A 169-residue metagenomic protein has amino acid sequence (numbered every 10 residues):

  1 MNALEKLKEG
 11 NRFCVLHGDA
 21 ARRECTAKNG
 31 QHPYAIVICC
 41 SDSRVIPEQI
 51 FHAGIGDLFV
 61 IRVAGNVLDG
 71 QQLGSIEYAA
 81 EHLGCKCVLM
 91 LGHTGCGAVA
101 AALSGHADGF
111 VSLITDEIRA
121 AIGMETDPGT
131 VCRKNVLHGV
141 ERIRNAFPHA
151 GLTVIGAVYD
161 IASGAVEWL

Functional and structural regions predicted by a protein language model:
M1-H32, G56, G65-G74, Y78-L83 (+1 more regions): Divalent-metal-activated hydrolytic enzyme cores
N11, C39-S43: Short acidic/polar alpha-helix capping motifs at helix-coil junctions
I38-C40, R62, L89-H93, I155-D160: Short beta-strand segments
D42-R44, H93-A98: Gly/Ser/Thr-rich loops at beta-strand to alpha-helix junctions that form or flank small-molecule/cofactor-binding
I46-F51, Q72: Short, glycine/acidic-enriched capping/hinge loops at junctions between secondary-structure elements
H52-V60: Short helix-loop-beta junction
K86: Short acidic/polar active-site loop segments enriched in Thr and Asp
